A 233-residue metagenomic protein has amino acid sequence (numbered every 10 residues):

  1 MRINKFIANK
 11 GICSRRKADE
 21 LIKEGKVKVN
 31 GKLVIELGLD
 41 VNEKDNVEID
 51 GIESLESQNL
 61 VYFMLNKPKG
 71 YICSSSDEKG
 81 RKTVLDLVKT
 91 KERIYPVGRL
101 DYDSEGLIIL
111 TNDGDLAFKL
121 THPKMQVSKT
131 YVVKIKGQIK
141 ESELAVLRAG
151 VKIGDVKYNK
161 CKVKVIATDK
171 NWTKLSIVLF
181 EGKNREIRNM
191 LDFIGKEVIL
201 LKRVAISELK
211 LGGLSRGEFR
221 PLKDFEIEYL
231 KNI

Functional and structural regions predicted by a protein language model:
M1-I233: Basic, flexible Lys/Arg- and Gly-enriched helix-loop patches that mediate nucleic-acid binding at interfaces with rRNA
